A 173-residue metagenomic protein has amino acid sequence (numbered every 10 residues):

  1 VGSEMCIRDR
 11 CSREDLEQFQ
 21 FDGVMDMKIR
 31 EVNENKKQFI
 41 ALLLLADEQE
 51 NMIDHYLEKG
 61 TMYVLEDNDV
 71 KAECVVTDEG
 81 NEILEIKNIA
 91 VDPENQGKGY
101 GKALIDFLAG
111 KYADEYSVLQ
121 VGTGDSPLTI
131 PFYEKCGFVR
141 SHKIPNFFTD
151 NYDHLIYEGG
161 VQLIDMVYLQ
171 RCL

Functional and structural regions predicted by a protein language model:
V1-I7: Short, small-residue-biased leader/transition segments that mark boundaries at the very start of proteins
F21-N35, V167, R171-L173: Conserved N-terminal entry element of GNAT/NAT acetyltransferase domains
R30-P93, I105: Acetyl-CoA-dependent GNAT
G60-M62, L163-Y168: Short hydrophobic/aromatic beta-strand or adjacent loop that forms the aromatic wall/cage of a ligand/substrate-binding
N95, G99-F107: Conserved acetyl-CoA pyrophosphate-binding loop and the N-cap/start of the following alpha-helix in GNAT-like
Y112-D125: Conserved GNAT acetyl-CoA-binding A-motif
Q120-G122, E134, V139-G160: Conserved catalytic-core motifs of GNAT/GCN5-like acyltransferases
